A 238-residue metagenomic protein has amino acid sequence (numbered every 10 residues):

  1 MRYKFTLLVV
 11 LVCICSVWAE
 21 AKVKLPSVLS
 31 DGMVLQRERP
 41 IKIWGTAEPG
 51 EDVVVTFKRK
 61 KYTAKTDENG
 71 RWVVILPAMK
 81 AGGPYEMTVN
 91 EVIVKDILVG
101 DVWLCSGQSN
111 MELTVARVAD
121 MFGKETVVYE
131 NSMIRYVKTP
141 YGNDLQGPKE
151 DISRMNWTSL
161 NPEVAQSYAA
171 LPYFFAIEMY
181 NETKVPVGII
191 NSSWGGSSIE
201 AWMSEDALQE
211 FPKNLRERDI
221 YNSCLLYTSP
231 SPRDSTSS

Functional and structural regions predicted by a protein language model:
F5-I14: Sec-dependent N-terminal signal peptides
A21-P49, I97-C105, E112: Non-catalytic, glycine-rich low-complexity segments
A47, T88-S167, V185-V187: N-terminal beta-rich core of secreted/periplasmic extracellular enzymes
E51-S106: Extended acidic/polar, glycine-enriched regions that form or flank non-catalytic beta-rich accessory modules
M121-G123, T183-A201, D206-L208, R218: Carboxylate/His-rich catalytic cores and anion/metal-binding grooves
L171-F175: Stable alpha-helical elements in mature extracytoplasmic
A207-L225: Acidic, His- and aromatic-enriched active-site or binding-groove loops in soluble protein domains that engage sugars
Y227-D234: Conserved small/polar residues in nucleotide/adenosyl-binding loops
